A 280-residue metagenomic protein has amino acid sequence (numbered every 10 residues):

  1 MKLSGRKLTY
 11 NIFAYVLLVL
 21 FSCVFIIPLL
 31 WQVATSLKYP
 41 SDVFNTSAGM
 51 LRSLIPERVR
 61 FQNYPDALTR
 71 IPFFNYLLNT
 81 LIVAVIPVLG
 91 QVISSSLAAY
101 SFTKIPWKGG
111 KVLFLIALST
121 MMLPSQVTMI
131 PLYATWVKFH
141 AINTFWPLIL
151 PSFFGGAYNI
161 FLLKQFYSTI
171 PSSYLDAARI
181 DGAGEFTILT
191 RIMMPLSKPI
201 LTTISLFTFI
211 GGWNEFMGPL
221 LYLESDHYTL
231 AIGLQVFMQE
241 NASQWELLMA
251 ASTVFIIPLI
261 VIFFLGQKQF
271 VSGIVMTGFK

Functional and structural regions predicted by a protein language model:
K2-K280: A structural signal for multi-pass alpha-helical bundles of membrane permease subunits that mediate small-molecule
